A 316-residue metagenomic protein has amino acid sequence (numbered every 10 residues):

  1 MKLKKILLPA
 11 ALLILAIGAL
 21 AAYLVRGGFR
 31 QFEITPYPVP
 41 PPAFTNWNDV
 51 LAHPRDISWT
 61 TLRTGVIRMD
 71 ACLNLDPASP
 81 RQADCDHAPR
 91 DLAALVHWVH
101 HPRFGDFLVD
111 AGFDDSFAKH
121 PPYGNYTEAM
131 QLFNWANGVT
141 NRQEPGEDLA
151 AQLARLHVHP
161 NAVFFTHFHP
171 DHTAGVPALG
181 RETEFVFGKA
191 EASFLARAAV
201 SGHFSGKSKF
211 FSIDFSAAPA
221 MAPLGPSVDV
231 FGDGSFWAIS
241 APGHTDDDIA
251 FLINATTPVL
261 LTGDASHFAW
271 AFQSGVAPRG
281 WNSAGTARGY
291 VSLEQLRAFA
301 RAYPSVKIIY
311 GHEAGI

Functional and structural regions predicted by a protein language model:
L3-E147, V259-G263, R301: Metallo-beta-lactamase
I57, G105, V158-N161, E182 (+1 more regions): Loop/turn elements at helix/coil->beta-strand transitions in domains of secreted/extracellular proteins
D70, F168-A174, S193-F194, T245-I249 (+3 more regions): Active-site environment of divalent metal-dependent phosphoester hydrolases
V99-R103, G232-D233, L252-T256: Active-site beta-strand termini and strand-to-loop segments that position acidic
L108-D110, H159-H167, F187-G188, S240-G243 (+3 more regions): Active-site neighborhood of phospho(di)ester-bond hydrolases with catalytic His/Asp-centered motifs
N125-V186: Active-site metal-binding motif and surrounding structural segment of the metallo-beta-lactamase
A129-A154, T256-I316: Cap/insert and terminal regions of metallo-dependent hydrolase folds
T140-V158, G188-S240, A284-S305: Metallo-beta-lactamase
